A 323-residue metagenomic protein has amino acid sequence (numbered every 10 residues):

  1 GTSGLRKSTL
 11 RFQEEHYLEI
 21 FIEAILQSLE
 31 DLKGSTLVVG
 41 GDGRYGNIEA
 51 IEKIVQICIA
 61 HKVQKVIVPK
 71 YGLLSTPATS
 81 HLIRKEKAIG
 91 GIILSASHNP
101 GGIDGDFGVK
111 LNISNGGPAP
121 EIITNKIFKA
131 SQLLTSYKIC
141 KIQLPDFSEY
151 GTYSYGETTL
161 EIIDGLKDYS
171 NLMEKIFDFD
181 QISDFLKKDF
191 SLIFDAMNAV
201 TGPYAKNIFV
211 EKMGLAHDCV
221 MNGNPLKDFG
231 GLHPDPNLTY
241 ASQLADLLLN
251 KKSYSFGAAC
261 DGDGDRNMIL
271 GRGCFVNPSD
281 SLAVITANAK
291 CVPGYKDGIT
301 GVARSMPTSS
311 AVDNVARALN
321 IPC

Functional and structural regions predicted by a protein language model:
G1-H61, T152-L192, K212: An N-terminal, well-structured beta->alpha segment
G1-R11, S97, A196-V200, Y204: Conserved phosphate/anionic-ligand binding catalytic regions in large, soluble enzymes, centered on
L26-K33, L244-L247, T286-K296: Short, basic/hydrophobic alpha-helical segments
Q27, T36-G105, N207-I269: N-terminal small/polar loop signature for handling phosphorylated ligands or for N-terminal nucleophile
V39-G43, I113, F194-A196, G271: Short glycine-centered, acidic/aromatic-flanked micro-motifs in structured strand/loop junctions that mark active-site
Y71, E121-Y169, R272-C323: Proline/glycine-rich low-complexity loops and linkers
I103-N250: Gly/Ser/Thr-enriched, mixed-charge loops and adjacent short helices that form phosphate/oxyanion-binding elements
K110-S114, M268-R272, R317: Short beta-strand-to-turn element immediately C-terminal to the catalytic PLP-Schiff-base lysine in fold type I
